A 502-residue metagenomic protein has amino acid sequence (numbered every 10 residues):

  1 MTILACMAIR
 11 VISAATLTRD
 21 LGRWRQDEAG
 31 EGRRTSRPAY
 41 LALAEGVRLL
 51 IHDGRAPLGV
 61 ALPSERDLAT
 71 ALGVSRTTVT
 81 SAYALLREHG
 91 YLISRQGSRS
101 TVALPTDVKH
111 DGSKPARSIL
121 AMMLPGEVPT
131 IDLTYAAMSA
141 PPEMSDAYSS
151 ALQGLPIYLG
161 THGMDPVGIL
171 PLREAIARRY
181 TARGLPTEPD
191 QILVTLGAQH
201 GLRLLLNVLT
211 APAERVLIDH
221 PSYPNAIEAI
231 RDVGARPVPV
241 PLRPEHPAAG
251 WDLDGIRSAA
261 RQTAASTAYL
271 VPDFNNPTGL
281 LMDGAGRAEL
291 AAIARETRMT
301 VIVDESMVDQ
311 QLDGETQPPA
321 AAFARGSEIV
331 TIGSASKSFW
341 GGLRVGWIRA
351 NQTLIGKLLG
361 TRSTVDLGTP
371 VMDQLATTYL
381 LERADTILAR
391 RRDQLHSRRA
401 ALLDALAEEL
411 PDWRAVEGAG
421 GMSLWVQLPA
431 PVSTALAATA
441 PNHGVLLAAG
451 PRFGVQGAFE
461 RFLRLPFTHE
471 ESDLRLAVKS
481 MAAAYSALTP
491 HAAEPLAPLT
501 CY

Functional and structural regions predicted by a protein language model:
M1-Q153, L359, S363-T369, R414 (+6 more regions): N-terminal basic, amphipathic alpha-helical segments
I93-S94, T187, L447: Short beta-strand "wing" residues that participate in macromolecule-binding interfaces
G97, E188-P189, E417-M422: Short Gly/Ser/Thr- and Asp/Glu-enriched loop/turn motifs at secondary-structure junctions
L159-T297, D309-G326, L395, L488-Y502: Conserved core of the PLP fold type I
R325, T331-R392, P490: Conserved core segment of the aminotransferase class I/II
R349, W425-Q427, P466-T468: Short hydrophobic/aromatic beta-strand micro-patches that form the beta-sheet surface supporting nucleotide- or nucleic
T378, L395-L403, W413-Q427: Conserved glycine-rich beta-strand-loop-beta hairpin in the small C-terminal domain of fold type I
